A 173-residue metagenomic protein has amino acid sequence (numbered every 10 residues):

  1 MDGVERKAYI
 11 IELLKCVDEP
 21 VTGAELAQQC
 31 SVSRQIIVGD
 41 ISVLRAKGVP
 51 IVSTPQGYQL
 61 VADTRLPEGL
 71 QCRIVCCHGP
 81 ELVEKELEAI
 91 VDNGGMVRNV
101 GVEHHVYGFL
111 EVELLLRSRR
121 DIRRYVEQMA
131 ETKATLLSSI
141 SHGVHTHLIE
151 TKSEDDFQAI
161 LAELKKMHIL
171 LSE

Functional and structural regions predicted by a protein language model:
M1-Q29: Extreme N-terminal segment that seeds HTH/winged-HTH DNA-binding domains in transcriptional regulators
E5, V21, V32, S53 (+4 more regions): Conserved active-site and cofactor/substrate-binding residues in soluble primary-metabolism enzymes
A8, E12, G39-S42, E88 (+2 more regions): Solvent-exposed alpha-helical segments within well-ordered globular domains of core cellular machineries
K15-E19, Q35, A46-V49, D92 (+2 more regions): Generic secondary-structure signature for well-ordered alpha-helical cores
P20-S53: N-terminal helix-turn-helix
I51-A62: Minor-groove-contacting beta-hairpin "wing" of winged helix-turn-helix DNA-binding domains
E68-E173: Mid-protein regulatory/catalytic core that forms ligand/cofactor-binding pockets and protein-protein interaction
